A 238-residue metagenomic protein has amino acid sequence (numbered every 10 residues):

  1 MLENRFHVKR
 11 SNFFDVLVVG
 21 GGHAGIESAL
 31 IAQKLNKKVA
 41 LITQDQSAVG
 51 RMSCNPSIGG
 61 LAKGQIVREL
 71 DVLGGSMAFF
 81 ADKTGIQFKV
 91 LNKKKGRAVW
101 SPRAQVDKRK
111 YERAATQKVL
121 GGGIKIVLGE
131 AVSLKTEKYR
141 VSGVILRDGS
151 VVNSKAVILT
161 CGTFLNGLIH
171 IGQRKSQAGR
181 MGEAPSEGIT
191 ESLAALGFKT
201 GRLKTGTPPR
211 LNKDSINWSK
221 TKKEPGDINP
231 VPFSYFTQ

Functional and structural regions predicted by a protein language model:
M1-F13: Intrinsic disorder/low-complexity segments
F13, L30-S133, A156, T160-R180 (+2 more regions): Conserved N-terminal/central alpha/beta ligand/cofactor-binding core
F13-A24: Beta1/beta-strand and adjacent pyrophosphate-binding region of the FAD-binding site in flavoprotein oxidoreductases
F14, R147-A156: Core beta-strand elements of the Rossmann-like FAD/NAD(P) dinucleotide-binding domain in flavoenzyme oxidoreductases
V18, E27-A32: Conserved catalytic-core segments centered on acid/base and nucleophilic motifs
V19, L146, L159-T160: Redox-cofactor binding/interface segments in oxidoreductases and associated redox assembly factors
H23-E27, E112-R113, V141-L146: Short alpha-helical segments and helix-capping/turn motifs at coil-helix boundaries
K135-V151: Conserved beta-strand-loop-beta-strand element in the redox core of flavoprotein oxidoreductases
